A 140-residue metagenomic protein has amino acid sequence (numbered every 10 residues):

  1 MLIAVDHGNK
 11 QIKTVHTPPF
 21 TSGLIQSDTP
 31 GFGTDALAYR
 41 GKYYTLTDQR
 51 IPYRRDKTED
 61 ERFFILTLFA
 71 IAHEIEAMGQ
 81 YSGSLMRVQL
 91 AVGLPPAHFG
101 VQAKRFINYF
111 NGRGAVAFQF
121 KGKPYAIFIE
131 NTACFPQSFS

Functional and structural regions predicted by a protein language model:
M1-S140: Nucleotide/phosphate-binding catalytic cleft detector across ATP-hydrolyzing and phosphate-transferring enzymes
